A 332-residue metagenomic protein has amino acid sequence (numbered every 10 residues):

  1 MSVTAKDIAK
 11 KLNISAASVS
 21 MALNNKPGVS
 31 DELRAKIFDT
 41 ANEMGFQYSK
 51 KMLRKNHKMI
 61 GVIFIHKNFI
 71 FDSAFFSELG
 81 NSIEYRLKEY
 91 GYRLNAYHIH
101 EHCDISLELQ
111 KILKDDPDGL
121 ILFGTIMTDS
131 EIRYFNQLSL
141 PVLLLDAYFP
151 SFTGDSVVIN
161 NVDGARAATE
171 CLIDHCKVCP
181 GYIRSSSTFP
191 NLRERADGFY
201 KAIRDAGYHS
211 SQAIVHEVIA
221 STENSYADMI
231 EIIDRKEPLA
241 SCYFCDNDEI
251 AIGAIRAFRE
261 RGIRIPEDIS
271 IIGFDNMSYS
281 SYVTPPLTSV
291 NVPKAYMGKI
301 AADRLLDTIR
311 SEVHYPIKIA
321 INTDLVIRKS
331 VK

Functional and structural regions predicted by a protein language model:
M1-N56, K332: N-terminal helix-turn-helix DNA-binding module of bacterial transcription factors
T40, S82-R86, Y134, E194-G207 (+1 more regions): Alpha-helical structural signal in soluble globular domains
M44, K114-D116, H175-K177, I232-L239 (+1 more regions): Glycine-rich phosphate-binding loop signature in dinucleotide/nucleotide-binding domains
H57-E170, I233-P238: Alpha-helical recognition/docking segments in bacterial nutrient-uptake and carbohydrate-utilization systems
I65-E78, A96-D104, V157-A167, I183-I230 (+4 more regions): Hinge/beta->alpha junction and helix N-cap segments in small-molecule ligand-binding domains
P117-F123, G181-R184, V215, E237-N247 (+1 more regions): Periplasmic-binding protein-like
D228-K332: Flexible loop/turn connectors
